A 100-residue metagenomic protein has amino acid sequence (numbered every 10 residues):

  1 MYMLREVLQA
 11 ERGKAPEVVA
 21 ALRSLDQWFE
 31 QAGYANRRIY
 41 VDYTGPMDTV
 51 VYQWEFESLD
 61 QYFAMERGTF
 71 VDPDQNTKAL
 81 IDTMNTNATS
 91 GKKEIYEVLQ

Functional and structural regions predicted by a protein language model:
M1-Y2, Q100: Absolute protein N-terminus
M3-L8: Active-site-flanking beta-strand signature of metal-NTP-handling nucleotidyl enzymes and homologous cyclase-like
Q9, Q53-E55: Short hydrophobic/aromatic beta-strand micro-patches that form the beta-sheet surface supporting nucleotide- or nucleic
Q9-A20: Short, surface-exposed ligand-recognition loops at beta-strand->loop->(often short) alpha-helix junctions that present
A20, S24-R38, E55-K92: An amphipathic, aromatic/His-enriched active-site/gating alpha helix that lines ligand/cofactor pockets
I39-Y43: Short, solvent-exposed loop/turn elements at beta->coil junctions and helix N-caps that rim active or binding pockets
G45-D48: Short acidic/glycine-enriched loop/turn segments that link adjacent beta-strands
K92-Q100: Long, low-complexity, Ser/Thr/Gly/Pro-rich intrinsically disordered segments that act as flexible linkers and assembly
